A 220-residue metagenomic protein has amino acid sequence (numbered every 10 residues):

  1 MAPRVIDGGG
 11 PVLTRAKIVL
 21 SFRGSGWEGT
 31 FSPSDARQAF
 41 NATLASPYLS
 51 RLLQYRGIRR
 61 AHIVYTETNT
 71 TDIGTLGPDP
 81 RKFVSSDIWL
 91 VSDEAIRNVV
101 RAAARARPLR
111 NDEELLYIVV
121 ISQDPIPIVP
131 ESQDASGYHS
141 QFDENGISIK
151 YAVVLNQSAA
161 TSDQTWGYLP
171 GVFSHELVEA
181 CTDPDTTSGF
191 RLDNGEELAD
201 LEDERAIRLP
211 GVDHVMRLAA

Functional and structural regions predicted by a protein language model:
M1-V100: N-terminal carbohydrate-binding/catalytic regions of secreted carbohydrate-active enzymes
R15-I18, D112-Y117, I147-K150: Loop/turn elements at helix/coil->beta-strand transitions in domains of secreted/extracellular proteins
F22-G26, I121-P125, L155-S158: Short, flexible loop/turn elements at secondary-structure junctions
P33, W166-S174: Short, charged, low-complexity patches
E67-F142: Active-site-proximal segments of metallohydrolase catalytic domains
P130-G167, D183-A220: Metalloprotease/metallohydrolase-associated module, dominated by Zn2+-dependent proteases
G171-P184: Active-site recognition of the HExxH zinc-binding catalytic motif
